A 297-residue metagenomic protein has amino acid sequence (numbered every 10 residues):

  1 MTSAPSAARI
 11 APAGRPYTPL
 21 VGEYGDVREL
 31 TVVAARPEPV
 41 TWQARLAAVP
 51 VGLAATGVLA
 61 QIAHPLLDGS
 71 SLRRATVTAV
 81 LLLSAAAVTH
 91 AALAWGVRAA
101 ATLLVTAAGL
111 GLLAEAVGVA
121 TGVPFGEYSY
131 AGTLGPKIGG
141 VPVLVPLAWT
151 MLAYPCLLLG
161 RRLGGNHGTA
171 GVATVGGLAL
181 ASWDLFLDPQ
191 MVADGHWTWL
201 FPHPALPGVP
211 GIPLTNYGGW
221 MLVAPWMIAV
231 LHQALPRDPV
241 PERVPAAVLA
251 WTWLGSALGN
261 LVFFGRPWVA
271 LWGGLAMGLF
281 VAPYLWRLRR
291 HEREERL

Functional and structural regions predicted by a protein language model:
T2-L297: Aromatic-rich, lipid-facing transmembrane alpha helices and their immediate juxtamembrane interface loops in integral
